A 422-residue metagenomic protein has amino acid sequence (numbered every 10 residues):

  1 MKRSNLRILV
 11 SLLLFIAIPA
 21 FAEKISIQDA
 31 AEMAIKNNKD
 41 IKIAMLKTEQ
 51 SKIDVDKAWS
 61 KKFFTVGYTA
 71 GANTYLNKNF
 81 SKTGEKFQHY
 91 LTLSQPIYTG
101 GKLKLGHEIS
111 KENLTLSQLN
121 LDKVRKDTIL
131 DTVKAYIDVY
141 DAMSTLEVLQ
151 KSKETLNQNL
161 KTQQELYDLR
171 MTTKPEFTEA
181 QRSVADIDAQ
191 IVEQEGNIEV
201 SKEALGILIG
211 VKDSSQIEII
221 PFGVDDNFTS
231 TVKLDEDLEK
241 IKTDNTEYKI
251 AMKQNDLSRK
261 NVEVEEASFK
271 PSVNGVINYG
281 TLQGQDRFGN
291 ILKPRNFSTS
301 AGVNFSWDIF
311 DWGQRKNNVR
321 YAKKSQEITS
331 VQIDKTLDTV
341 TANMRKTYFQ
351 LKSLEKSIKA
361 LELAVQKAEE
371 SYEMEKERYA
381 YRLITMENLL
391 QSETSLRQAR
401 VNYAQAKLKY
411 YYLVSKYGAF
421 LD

Functional and structural regions predicted by a protein language model:
K2-I8, D127-K240, T347-Q350, L354 (+1 more regions): Periplasmic alpha-helical coiled-coil/stalk elements that build and connect Gram-negative outer-membrane
F21-G67, T173, D213, I219-R259 (+1 more regions): Bacterial Sec-pathway N-terminal export signals of envelope proteins
K42-L46, W59-F63, T83, I97-R125 (+5 more regions): Sec/SRP-type N-terminal targeting helices
A44, V66-A70, A251, V273-I277 (+1 more regions): Membrane-embedded beta-strand positions of outer-membrane beta-barrel proteins
K57, L119, T145-Y167, E193-A204 (+5 more regions): Extended, amphipathic, non-transmembrane alpha-helical segments
T69-P96, G106, I220-S230, E263 (+2 more regions): Small/polar, glycine/serine/threonine/aspartate-rich low-complexity segments that form flexible
D186-V211, V365-D422: Short segments within alpha-helical structural elements
